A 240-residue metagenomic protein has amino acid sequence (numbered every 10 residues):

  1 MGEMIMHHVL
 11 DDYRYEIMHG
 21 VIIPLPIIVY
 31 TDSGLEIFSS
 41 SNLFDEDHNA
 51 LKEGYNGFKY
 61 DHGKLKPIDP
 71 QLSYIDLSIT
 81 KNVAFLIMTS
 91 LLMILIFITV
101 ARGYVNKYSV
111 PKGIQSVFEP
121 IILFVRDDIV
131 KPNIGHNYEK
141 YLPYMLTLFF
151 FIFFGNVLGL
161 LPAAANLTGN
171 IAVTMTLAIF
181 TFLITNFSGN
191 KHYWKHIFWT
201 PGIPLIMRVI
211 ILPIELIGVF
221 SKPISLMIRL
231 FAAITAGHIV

Functional and structural regions predicted by a protein language model:
M1-P111: Perimembrane topogenic segments of multi-pass inner/organellar membrane proteins
I79, N133-L142, A232: Membrane-interface helix starts
N82-L86, K140-T147: Residue-level signature of transmembrane alpha-helical entry/exit and packing/kink sites in multi-pass membrane
L95-N133, H192: Hydrophobic transmembrane alpha-helix segments characteristic of membrane transport and insertion machinery
I114, L167-I171, A236: Short, non-helical or kinked segments that cap or interrupt transmembrane helices
L142, L148-F149, F154-L161, A172 (+2 more regions): Hydrophobic alpha-helical transmembrane segments and adjacent short intramembrane/lumenal linkers of inner/organellar
L161-L167: Membrane-interface helix caps and helix-loop-helix hairpins in membrane proteins
